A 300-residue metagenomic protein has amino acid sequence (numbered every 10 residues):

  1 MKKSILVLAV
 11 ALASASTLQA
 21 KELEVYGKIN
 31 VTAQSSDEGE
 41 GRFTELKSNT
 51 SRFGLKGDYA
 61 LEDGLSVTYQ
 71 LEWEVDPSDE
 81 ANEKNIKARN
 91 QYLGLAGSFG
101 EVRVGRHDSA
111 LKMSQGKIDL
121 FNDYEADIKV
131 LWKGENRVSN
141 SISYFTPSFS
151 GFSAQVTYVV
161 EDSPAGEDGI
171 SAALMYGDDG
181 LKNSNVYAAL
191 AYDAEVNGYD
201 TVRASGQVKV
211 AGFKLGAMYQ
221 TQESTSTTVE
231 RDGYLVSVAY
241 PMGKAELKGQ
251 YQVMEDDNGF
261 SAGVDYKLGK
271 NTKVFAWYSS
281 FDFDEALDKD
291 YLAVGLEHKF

Functional and structural regions predicted by a protein language model:
M1-F300: Outer-membrane beta-barrel proteins
